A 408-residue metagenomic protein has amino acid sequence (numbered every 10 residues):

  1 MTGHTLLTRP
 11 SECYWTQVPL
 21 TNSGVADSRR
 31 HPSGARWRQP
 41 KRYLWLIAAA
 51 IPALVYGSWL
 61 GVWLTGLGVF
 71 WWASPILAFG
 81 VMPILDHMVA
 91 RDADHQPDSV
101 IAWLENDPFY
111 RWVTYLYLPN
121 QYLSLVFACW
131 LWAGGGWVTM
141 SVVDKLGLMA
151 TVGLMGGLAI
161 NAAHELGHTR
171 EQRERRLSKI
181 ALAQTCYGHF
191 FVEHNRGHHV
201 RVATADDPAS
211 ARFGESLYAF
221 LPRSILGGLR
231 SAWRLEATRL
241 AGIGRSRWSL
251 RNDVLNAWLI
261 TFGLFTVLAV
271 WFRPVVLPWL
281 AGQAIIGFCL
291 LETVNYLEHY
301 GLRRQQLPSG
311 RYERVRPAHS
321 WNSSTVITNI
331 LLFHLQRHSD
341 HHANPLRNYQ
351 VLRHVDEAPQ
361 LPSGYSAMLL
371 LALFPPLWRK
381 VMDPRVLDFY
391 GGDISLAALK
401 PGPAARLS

Functional and structural regions predicted by a protein language model:
T2-A50, E171-K179, A183-V254, V275 (+1 more regions): Cytosolic/stromal cytosol-facing helical appendages immediately following the last transmembrane segment
T2-P19, H31, S58, A90 (+2 more regions): A broadly tuned "polar low-complexity/structure-edge" signature
R36-H87, P108-G134, T139, V143-G156 (+2 more regions): Alpha-helical bilayer-embedded segments of polytopic membrane proteins, i.e., transmembrane/intramembrane helices
P83-A93, A159-E165, G188-F191, L290-H299: Juxtamembrane membrane-interface segments at transmembrane alpha-helix termini
H87-W103, R303: Membrane-helix interface/capping segments
P97-P222: Intramembrane catalytic core of multi-pass membrane enzymes that act on lipidic substrates
G157-N161, L280, I330, H334 (+1 more regions): Short alpha-helical catalytic segment bearing the HExxH-like zincin motif of zinc-dependent metalloproteases
H164, H198, V267-L268, H338: Structural hydrophobic-scaffold residues in regular secondary structure
